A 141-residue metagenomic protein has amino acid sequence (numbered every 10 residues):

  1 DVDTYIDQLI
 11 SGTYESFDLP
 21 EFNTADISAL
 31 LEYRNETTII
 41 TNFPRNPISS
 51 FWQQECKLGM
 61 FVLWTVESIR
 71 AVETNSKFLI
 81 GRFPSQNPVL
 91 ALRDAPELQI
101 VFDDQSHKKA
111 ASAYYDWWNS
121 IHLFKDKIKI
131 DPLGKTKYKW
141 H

Functional and structural regions predicted by a protein language model:
D3-E15, F43: Acidic/histidine-rich, surface-exposed loop or edge segments in extracytoplasmic proteins
Y5, D26-R34: Buried hydrophobic core positions in alpha-solenoid tandem helical repeats
I10-S16, L63, D131: Hydrophobic core positions within HEAT/HEAT-like alpha-solenoid repeats
D18-A25, Q53: Electron-transfer interface patches adjacent to heme c in soluble/periplasmic c-type cytochromes and di-/multiheme
F22-A29, T74, A110: Structural recognition of alpha-solenoid helical scaffolds
T38-H141: Long, helix-rich interaction regions
